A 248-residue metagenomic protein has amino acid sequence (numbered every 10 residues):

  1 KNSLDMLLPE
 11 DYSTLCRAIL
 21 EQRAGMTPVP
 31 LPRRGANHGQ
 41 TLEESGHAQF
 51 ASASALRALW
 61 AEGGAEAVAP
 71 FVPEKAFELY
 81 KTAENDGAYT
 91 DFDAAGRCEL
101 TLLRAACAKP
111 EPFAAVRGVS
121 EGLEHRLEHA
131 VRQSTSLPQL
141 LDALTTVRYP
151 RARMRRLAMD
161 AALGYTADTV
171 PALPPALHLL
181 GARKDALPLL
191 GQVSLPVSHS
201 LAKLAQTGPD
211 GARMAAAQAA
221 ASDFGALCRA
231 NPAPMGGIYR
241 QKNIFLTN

Functional and structural regions predicted by a protein language model:
K1-N248: Active-site cores that bind ATP or allylic diphosphates and position pyrophosphate for catalysis
